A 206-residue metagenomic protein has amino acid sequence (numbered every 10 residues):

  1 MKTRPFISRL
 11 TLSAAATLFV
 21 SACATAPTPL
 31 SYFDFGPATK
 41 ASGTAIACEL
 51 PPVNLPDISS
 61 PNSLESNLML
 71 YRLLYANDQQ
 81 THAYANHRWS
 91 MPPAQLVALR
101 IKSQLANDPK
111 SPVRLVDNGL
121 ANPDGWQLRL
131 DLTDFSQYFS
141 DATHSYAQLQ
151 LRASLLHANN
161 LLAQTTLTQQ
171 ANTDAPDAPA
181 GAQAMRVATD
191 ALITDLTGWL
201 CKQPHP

Functional and structural regions predicted by a protein language model:
K2-L12: Bacterial N-terminal signal peptides that target proteins for export
F19-A22: C-terminal motif of bacterial Sec signal peptides marking the signal peptidase cleavage site
A24-Q95, P204-P206: A structural "domain/chain start" motif
A26-S42, D108-A158: Surface-exposed short loop/turn segments
D78-R88, A158-G198, H205: Short secondary-structure boundary motifs at beta->alpha junctions and helix caps
H82, S90, A94-V97, S103 (+5 more regions): Acidic, proline/glycine-rich low-complexity intrinsically disordered segments
K102, A106-K110, T197-H205: Sec-exported extracytoplasmic/periplasmic mature domains
